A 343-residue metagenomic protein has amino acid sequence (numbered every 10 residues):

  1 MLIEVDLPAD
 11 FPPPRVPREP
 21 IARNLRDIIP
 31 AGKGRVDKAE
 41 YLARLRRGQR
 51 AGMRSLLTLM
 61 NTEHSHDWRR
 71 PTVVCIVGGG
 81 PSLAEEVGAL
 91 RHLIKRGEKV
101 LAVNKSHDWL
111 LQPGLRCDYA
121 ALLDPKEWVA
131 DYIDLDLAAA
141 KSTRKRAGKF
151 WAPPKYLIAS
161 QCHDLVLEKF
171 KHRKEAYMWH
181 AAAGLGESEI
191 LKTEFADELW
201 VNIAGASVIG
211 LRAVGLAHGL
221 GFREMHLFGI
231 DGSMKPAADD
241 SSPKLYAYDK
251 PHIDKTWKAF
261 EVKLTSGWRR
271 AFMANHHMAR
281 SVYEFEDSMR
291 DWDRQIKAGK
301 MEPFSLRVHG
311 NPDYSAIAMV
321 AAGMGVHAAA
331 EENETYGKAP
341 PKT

Functional and structural regions predicted by a protein language model:
M1-T343: Metal-ion/cofactor- or nucleotide/acyl-coenzyme-handling active-site neighborhoods
